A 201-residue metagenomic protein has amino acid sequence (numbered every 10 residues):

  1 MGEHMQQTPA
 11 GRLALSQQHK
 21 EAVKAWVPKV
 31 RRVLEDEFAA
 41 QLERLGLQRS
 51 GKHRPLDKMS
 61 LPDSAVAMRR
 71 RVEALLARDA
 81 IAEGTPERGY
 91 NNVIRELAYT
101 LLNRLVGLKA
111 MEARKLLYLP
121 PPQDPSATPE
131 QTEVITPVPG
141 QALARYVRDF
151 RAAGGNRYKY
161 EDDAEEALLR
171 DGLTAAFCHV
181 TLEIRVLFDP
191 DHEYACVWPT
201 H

Functional and structural regions predicted by a protein language model:
M1-H201: Preference for the N-terminal adenyl/adenosyl cofactor-binding alpha/beta module
